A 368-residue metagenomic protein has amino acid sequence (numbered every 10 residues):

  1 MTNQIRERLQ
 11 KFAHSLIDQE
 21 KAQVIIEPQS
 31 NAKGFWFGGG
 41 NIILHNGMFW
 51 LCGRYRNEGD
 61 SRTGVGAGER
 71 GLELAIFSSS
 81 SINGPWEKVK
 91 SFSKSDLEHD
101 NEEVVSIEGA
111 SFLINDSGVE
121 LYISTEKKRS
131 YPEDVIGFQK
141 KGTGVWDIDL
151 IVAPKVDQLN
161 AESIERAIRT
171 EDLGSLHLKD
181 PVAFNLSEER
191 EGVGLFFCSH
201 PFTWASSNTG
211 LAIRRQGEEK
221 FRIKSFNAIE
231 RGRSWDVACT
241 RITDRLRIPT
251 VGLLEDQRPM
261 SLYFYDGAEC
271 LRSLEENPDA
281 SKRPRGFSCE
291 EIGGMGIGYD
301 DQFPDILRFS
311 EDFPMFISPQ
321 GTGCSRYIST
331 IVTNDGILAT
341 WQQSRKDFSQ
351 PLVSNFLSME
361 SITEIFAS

Functional and structural regions predicted by a protein language model:
M1-G39, I43-V105, L113-D180, F184-G321 (+1 more regions): Beta-rich carbohydrate-recognition and catalytic domains
